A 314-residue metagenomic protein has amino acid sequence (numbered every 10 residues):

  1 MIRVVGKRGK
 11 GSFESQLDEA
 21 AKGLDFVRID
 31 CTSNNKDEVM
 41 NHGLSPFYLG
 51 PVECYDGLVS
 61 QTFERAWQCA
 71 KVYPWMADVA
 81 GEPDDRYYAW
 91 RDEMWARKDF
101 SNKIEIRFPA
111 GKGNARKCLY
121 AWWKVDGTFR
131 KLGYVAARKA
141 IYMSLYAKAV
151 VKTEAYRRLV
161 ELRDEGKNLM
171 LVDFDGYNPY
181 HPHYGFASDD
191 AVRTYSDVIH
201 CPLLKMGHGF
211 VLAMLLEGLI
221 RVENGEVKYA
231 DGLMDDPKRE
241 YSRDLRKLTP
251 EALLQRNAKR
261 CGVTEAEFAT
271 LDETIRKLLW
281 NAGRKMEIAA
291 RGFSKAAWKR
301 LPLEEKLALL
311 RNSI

Functional and structural regions predicted by a protein language model:
M1-A290, S294, K299, E304-E305 (+2 more regions): Charged, low-complexity intrinsically disordered segments
